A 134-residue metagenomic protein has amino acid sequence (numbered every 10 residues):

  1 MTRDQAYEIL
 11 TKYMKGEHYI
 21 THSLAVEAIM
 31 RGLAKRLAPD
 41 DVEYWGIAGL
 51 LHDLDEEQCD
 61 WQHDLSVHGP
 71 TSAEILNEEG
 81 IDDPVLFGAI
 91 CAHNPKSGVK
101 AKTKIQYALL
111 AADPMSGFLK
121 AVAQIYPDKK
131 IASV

Functional and structural regions predicted by a protein language model:
M1-Q62: Acidic/His-rich, divalent-metal-binding segments that scaffold phosphate/diphosphate chemistry
D40-V134: Divalent metal-dependent catalytic cores for phosphoryl transfer on phosphate-bearing substrates
